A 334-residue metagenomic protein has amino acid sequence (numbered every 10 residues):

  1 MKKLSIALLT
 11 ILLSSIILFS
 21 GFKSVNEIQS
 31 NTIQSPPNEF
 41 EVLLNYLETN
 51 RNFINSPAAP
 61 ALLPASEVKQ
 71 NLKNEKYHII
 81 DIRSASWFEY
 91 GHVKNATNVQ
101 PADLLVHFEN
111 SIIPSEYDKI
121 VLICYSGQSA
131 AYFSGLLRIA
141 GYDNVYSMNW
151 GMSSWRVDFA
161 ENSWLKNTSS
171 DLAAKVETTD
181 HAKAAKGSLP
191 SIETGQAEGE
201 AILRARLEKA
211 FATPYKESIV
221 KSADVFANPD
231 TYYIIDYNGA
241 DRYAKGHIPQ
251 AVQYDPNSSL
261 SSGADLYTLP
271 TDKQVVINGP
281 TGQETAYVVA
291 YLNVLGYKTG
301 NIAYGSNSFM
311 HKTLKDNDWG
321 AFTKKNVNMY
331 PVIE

Functional and structural regions predicted by a protein language model:
M1-L4: Positively charged n-region of N-terminal signal peptides that target proteins for export
L9-I17: Bacterial N-terminal signal peptides
L13, F22-H78, A85-Y90, A160-R242 (+1 more regions): Flexible, polar/low-complexity N-terminal or interdomain linker segments that lie immediately upstream of folded
P57, V252-Y254, F309-Y330: Surface-exposed intrinsically disordered loops and tails
A58-Y77, I82-I112, Y117, V121 (+1 more regions): Post-signal peptide N-terminal segment of secreted/secretory-pathway proteins
F108-W155, Y254, S262-K312: Catalytic cysteine-centered active loop of the rhodanese-like fold, especially the PTP/DSP P-loop
S147-V176, A303-F322: Cysteine-dependent PTP/DSP-like catalytic domain, specifically the C-terminal lobe
Y237-N238, R242-K245, P249-D255, L260-S261: Eukaryotic modular interaction domains in large regulatory/scaffold proteins
